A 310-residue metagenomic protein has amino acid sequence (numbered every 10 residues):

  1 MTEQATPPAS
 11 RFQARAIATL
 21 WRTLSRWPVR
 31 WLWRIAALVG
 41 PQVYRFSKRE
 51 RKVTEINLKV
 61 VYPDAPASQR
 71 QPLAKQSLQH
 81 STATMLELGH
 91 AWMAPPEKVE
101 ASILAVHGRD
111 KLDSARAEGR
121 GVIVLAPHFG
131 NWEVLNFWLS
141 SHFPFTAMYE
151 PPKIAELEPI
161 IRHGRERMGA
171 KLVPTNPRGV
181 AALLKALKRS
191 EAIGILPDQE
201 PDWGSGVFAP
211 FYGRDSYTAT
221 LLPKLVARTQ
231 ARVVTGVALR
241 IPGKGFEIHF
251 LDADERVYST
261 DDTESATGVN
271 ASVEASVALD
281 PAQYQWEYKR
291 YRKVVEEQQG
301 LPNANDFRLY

Functional and structural regions predicted by a protein language model:
T2-A126, E158-I160, R167-G169: Membrane-anchoring hydrophobic helices of lipid-metabolizing enzymes
T2-P8, V43-F46, Q71-L78, D113-R116 (+3 more regions): Non-catalytic C-terminal accessory region of glycerolipid acyltransferases and related lyso-lipid remodeling enzymes
L20, E55, N136, I161 (+3 more regions): Generic structural marker for isolated residues within well-ordered, non-membrane alpha-helices of soluble domains
K52, P151-A155, D215-A219: Active-site metal-coordination segments of metallo-dependent hydrolases
S102-A105, I154, V173-P177, D215-S216 (+1 more regions): A conditional alpha-helix N-cap/helix-loop micro-motif detector
R109-D113, N136-F137, E158-R162, L183-L184 (+1 more regions): Short amphipathic alpha-helical segments and helix-helix/interface helices
E118-P177, E200-P210: Catalytic core of membrane glycerolipid acyltransferases/transacylases, capturing the structured, soluble-facing
